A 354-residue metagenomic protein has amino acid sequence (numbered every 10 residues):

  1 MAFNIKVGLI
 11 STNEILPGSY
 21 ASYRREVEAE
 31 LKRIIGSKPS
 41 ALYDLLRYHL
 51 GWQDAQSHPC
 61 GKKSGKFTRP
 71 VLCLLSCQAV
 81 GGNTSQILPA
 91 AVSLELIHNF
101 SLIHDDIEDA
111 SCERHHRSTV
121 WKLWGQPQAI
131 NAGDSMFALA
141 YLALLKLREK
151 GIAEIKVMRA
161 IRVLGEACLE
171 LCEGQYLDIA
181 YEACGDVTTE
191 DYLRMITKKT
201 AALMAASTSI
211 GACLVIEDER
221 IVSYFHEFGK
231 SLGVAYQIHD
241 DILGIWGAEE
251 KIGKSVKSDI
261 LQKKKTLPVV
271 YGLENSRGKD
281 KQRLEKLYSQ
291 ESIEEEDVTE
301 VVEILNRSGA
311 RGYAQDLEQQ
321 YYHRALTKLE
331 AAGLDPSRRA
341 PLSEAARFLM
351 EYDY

Functional and structural regions predicted by a protein language model:
M1-S93, I97, I103, I107-K122 (+4 more regions): Conserved N-terminal diphosphate/IPP-binding helix and adjacent helical/loop segment of trans-prenyltransferase domains
L16-P17, S308-Q319, K328-P336: Short, flexible active-site recognition loops that position polar ligands and cofactors
G36-L42, C60-K66, I130-N131, A138 (+1 more regions): All-alpha helical catalytic cores of prenyl diphosphate-utilizing isoprenoid enzymes
D44-S93, K150, E190-L232, P268-E274 (+1 more regions): Alpha-helical phosphate/pyrophosphate-handling elements in metalloenzyme active cores
L45-H49, S93, A110, V163-A167 (+5 more regions): Short acidic/histidine-centered micro-motifs embedded in hydrophobic/aromatic stretches that mark compact functional
G61, R114-M136, G185-T200, S223-E227 (+2 more regions): Divalent-cation-assisted or electrostatically stabilized phosphate/pyrophosphate-binding catalytic cores
V71, L96-N99, M136-L139, E170 (+5 more regions): Amphipathic, well-ordered alpha-helical segments in soluble domains
D106, A143-L144: Glycine-rich phosphate-binding loops that contact phosphosugars or nucleotide phosphates
